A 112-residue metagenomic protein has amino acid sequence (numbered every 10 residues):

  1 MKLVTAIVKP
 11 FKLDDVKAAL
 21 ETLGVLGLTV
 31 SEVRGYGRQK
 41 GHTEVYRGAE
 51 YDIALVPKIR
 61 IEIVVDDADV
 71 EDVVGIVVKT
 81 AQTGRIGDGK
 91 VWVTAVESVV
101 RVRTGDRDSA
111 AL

Functional and structural regions predicted by a protein language model:
M1-L112: Positively charged, small/polar-rich N-terminal and surface patches that mediate targeting and assembly and bind
